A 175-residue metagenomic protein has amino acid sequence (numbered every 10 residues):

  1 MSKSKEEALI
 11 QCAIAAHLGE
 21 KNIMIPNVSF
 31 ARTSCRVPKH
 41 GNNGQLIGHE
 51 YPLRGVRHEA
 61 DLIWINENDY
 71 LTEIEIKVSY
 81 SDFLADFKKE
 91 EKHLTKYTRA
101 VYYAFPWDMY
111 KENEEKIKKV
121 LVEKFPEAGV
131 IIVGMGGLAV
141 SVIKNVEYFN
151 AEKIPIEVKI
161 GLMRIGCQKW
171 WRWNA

Functional and structural regions predicted by a protein language model:
M1-P26, T33-R36, I117-A175: Non-catalytic C-terminal interaction segments of nucleic acid-processing enzymes
S2-E73: Active-site metal-binding core of divalent-cation-utilizing nuclease and nuclease-like domains
F30, W64, W107, W170-W173: A residue-identity detector for tryptophan
H49, A100-V101, V146: Intrinsically disordered, low-complexity segments enriched in small/polar residues
N68, K111, N174-A175: Short, isolated positions within intrinsically disordered regulatory regions of eukaryotic proteins
L71, K77-G134: Catalytic cores of nucleic-acid endonucleases
